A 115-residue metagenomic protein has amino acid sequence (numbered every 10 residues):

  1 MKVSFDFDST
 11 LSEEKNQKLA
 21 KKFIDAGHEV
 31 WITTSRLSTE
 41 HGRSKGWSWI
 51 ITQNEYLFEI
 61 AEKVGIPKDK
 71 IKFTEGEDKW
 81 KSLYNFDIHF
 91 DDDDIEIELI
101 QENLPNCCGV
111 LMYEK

Functional and structural regions predicted by a protein language model:
M1-T74: Alpha-helical substrate-recognition element adjacent to the catalytic core
K15-F23, S82, E96-N103: A short acidic, amphipathic alpha-helical/loop segment
K21, I66-P67, W80, N106-G109: Generic alpha-helical hydrophobic packing signal
H28, D69, D87, N106-C108: A structural micro-motif
S44-W47, E77-Y84, V110-K115: Noncatalytic linker/hinge segments flanking ATPase motor cores
I71-I95, I100: Conserved Lys-Pro-Asp/Glu-containing loop-to-beta segment of HAD-superfamily phosphomonoesterases, centered on
D93-K115: Asp-based, Mg2+/Mn2+-dependent phosphohydrolase catalytic module
